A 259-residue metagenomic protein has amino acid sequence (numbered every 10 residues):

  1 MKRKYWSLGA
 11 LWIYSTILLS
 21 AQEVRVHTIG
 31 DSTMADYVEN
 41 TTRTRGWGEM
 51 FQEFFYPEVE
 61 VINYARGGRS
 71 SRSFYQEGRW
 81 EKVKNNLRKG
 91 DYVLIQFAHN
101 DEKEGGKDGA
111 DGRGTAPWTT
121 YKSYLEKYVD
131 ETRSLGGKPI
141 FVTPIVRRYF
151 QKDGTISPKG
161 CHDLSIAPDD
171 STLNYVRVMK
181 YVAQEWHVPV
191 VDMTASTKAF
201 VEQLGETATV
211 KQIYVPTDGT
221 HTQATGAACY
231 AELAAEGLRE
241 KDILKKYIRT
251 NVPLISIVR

Functional and structural regions predicted by a protein language model:
M1-E23: Bacterial Sec-dependent N-terminal signal peptides
R3, R79-A224, A228, E232-T250 (+1 more regions): Alpha-helical cap/lid subdomain in secreted, periplasmic, or secretory-pathway luminal O-acyl-processing enzymes
W6, T28-A35, F51, G137-P139 (+2 more regions): N-terminal, helix-rich and Lys/Arg-enriched segments in bacterial and organellar proteins
I13-Y14, G48-Q52, R177: Intrinsically disordered, low-complexity boundary segments flanking structured domains
S20-A65, E81-V93: Serine-esterase "nucleophile elbow" of acetyl-processing enzymes
G30, G46, N63-G68, A98 (+2 more regions): Glycine-centered flexibility sites
S32-A35, G68-R69, N100-D101, R147-R148: A short, flexible beta-alpha/helix-coil linker loop
A35-T44, A65-F74, K107-A116, G219: Acidic/histidine-rich helix-loop elements that form or flank divalent-metal/phosphate-binding sites at the catalytic
